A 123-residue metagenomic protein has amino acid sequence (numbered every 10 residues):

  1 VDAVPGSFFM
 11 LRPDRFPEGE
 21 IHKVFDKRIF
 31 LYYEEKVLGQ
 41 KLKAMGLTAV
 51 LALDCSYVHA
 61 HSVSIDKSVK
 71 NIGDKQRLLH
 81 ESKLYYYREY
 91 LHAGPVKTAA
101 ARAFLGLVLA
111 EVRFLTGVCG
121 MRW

Functional and structural regions predicted by a protein language model:
D2-S56: A short, conserved alpha-helix in the catalytic core of glycosyltransferases
G39-M121: Active-site-adjacent helix/loop segment of glycosyltransferases that harbors family-specific signature motifs
